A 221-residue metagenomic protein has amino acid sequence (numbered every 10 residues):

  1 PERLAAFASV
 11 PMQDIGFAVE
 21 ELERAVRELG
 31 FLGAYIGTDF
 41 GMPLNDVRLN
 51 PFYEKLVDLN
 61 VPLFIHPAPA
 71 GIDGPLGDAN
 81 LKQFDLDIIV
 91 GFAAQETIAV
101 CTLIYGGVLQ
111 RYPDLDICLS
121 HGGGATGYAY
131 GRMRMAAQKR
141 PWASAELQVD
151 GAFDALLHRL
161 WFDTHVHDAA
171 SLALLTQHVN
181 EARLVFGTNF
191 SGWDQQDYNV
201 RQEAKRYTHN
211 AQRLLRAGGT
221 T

Functional and structural regions predicted by a protein language model:
P1, E20-R24, G106, L115 (+5 more regions): Mid-to-C-terminal alpha-helical segments outside catalytic/metal-binding sites
P1-T102, G106-G107, R213, T221: Active-site gating/metal-coordination segments in enzymes
A5-A8, A34-I36, L63-I65, I117-L119 (+2 more regions): Hydrophobic faces of well-ordered beta-strands that scaffold small-molecule active sites in alpha/beta enzyme cores
E21, P75-D78, A129-M133, Q138 (+2 more regions): Short aromatic-enriched loop/helix-cap "lid" or pocket-rim segments at secondary-structure transitions that line
L29-L32, V57-P62, L81-K82, Y112-L115 (+2 more regions): Glycine-enriched alpha-helix->loop->beta-strand junction motifs that scaffold or abut catalytic
D39, A68-P69, G122-G124, H165-H167: Histidine- and/or cysteine-centered catalytic micro-motif in compact active-site loops
G91-F92, I98, P141-A173: Aromatic-anchored helix/helix-loop segment that forms the rim or "lid" of small-molecule/cofactor binding pockets
I104-A155: Aromatic-lined glycan-binding groove of carbohydrate-active enzymes
